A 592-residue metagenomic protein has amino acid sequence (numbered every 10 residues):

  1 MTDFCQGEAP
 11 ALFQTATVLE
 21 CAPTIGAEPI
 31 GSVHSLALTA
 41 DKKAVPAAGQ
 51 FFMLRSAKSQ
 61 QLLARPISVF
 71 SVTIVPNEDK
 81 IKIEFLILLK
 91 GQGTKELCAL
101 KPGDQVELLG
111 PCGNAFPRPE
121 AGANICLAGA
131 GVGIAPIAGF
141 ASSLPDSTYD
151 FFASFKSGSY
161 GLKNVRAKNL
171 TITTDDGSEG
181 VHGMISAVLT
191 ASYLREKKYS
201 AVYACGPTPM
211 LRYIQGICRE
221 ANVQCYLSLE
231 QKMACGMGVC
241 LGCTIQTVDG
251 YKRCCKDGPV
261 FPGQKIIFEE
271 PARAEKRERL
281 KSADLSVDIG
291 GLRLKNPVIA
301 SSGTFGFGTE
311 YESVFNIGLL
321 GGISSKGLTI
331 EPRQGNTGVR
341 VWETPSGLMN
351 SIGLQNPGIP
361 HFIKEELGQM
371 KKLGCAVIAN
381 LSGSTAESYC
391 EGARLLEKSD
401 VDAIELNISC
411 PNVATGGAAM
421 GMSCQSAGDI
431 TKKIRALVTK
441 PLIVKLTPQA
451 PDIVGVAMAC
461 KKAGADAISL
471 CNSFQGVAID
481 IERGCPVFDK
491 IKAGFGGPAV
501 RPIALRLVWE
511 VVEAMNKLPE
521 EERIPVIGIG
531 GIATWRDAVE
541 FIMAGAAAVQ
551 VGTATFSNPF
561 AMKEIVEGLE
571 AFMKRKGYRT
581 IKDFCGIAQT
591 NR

Functional and structural regions predicted by a protein language model:
D3-P102: Ferredoxin-reductase
Q92-E230: FNR/FR-type flavoprotein reductase catalytic core
P136, T208-P209, E230-P259: Local cysteine-cluster metal-coordination motifs and their immediate loop/turn environment, predominantly Fe-S cluster
D175-S178, H182, L348-M349, N356 (+3 more regions): Glycine/Thr-rich beta-alpha phosphate-binding loop at enzyme active sites
P207, S325-K326, I330, I408-C410 (+3 more regions): Glycine-rich phosphate-binding active-site loops on the catalytic face of alpha/beta enzymes
C240, T309-S313, Y389-K398, A450-A463 (+2 more regions): Catalytic cores of alpha/beta
L280-S282, P498-R523, A533-R592: Alpha/beta catalytic cores of nucleotide-metabolism and tRNA/nucleoside-modifying enzymes
K281-V377, G383-S384: N-terminal capping/small domains of soluble enzymes
